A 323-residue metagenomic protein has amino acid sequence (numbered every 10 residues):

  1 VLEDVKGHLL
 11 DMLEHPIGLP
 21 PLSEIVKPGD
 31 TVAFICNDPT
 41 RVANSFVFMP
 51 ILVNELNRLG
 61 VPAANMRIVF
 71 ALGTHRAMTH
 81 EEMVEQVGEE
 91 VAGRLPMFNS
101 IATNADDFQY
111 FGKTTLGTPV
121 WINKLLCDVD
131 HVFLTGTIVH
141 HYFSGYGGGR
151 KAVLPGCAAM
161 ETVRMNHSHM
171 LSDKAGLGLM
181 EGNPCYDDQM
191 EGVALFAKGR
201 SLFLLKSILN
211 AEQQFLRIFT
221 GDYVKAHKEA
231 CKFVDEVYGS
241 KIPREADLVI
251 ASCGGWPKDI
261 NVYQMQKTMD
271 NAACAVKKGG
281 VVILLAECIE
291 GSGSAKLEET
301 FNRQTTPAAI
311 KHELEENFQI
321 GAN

Functional and structural regions predicted by a protein language model:
V1-D11: N-terminal amphipathic/basic leader segments beginning at the initiator methionine
I17-A33, G60-A63, S201, S240-L248 (+1 more regions): Glycine-rich phosphate/diphosphate-binding loops that line cofactor/substrate pockets in enzymes
T31-V42, R67-G73, L134, I250-S252: Short glycine-rich or small-residue beta-strand-to-loop segments that form or flank ligand, phosphate, metal/Fe-S
V42-V61, M265-A275: Histidine-anchored nucleotide/phosphate-binding helix
A63-G73, F98, V281-E287, K311: Short internal beta-strands
M78-Y146: An acidic, phosphate/nucleotide-engaging active-site surface
G176-W256: Membrane-embedded hairpin module used as a gating/binding unit in multi-pass transport and secretion proteins
D259-N323: C-terminal catalytic subdomain
